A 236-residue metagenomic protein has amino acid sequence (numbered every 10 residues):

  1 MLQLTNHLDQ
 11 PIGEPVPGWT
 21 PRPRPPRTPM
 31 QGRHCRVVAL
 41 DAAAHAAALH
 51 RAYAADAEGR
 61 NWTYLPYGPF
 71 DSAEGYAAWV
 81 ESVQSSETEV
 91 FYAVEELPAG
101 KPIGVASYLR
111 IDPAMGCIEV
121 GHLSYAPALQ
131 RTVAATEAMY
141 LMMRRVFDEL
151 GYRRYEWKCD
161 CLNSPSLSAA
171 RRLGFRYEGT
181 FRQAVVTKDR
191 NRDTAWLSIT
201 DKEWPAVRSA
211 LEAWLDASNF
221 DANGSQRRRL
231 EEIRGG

Functional and structural regions predicted by a protein language model:
M1-T132, R145, E149, R190-P205 (+1 more regions): GNAT-family acyltransferases
A135: Glycine-rich acyl-CoA binding loop
D148-K158: Conserved GNAT acetyl-CoA-binding A-motif
W157-L167: Conserved beta-strand-loop-alpha-helix junction that forms the acyl-donor binding cleft
A169-A170, L197: Conserved active-site tyrosine of GNAT-family acetyltransferases
L173: Aromatic/basic-lined ligand-recognition segments that form π-stacking hydrophobic pockets flanked by Lys/Arg to engage
R176-R190: Conserved catalytic-core motifs of GNAT/GCN5-like acyltransferases
